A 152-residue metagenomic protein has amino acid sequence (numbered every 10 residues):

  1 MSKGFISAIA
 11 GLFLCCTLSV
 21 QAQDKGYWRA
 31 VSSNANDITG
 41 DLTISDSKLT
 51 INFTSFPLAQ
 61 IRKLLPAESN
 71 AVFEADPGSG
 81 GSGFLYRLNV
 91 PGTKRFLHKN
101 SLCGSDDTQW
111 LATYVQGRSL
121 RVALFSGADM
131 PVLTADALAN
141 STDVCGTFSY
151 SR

Functional and structural regions predicted by a protein language model:
M1-F5: Positively charged n-region of N-terminal signal peptides that target proteins for export
S7, N36, D76-S79, L88 (+2 more regions): Compositionally biased, low-complexity repeat tracts
S7-T17: Bacterial N-terminal signal peptides
L18-A22: Sec/Tat signal peptide C-region and signal peptidase I cleavage site
D24-R29, N34, F96-R152: Lipid interaction determinants
D24-R62, L88-N89, T93-D107: Short, solvent-exposed loop/hinge segments that bridge or flank secondary-structure elements
T39-S82, V122-R152: N-terminal glycine/threonine-rich, aromatic-flanked beta-hairpin/loop signature
